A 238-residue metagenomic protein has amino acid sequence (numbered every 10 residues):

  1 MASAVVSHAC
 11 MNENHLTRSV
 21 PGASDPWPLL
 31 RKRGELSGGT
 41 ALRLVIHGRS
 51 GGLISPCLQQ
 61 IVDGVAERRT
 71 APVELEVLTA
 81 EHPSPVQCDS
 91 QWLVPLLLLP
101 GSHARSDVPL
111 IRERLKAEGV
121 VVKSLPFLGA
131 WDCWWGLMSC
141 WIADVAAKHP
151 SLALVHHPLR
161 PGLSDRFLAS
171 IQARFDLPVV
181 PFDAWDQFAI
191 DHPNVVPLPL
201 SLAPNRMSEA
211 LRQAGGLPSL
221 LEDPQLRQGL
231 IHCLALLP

Functional and structural regions predicted by a protein language model:
A2-P238: Active-site-proximal alpha-helix that buttresses catalytic centers in soluble enzyme cores
